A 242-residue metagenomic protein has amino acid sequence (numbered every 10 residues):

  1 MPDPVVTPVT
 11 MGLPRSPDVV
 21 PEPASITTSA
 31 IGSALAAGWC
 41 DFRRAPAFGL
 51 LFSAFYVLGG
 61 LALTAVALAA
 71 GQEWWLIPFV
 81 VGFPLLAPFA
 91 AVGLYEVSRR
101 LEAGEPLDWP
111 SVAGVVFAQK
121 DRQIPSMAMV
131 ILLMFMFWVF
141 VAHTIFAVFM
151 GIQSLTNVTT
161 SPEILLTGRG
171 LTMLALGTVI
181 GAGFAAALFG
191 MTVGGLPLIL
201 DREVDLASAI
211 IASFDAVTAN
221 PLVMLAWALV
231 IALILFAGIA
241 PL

Functional and structural regions predicted by a protein language model:
M1-L242: Hydrophobic alpha-helical membrane segments
